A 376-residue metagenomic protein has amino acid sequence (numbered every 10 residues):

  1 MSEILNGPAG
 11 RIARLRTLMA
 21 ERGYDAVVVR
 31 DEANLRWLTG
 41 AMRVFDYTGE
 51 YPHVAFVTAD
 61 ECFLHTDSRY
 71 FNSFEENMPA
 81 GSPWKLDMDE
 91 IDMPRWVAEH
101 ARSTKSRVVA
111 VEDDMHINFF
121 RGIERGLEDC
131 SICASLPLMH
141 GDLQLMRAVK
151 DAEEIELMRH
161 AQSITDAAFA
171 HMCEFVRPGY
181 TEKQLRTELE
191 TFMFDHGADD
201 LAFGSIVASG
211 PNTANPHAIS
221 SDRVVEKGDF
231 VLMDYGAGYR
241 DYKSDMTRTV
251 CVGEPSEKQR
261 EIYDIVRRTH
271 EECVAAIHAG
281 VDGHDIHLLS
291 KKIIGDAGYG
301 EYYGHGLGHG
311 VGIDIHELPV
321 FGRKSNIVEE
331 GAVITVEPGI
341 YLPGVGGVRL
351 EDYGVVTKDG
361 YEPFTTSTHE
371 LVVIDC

Functional and structural regions predicted by a protein language model:
M1-C376: Active-site neighborhoods and metal-handling regions in enzymes and metal-associated proteins
